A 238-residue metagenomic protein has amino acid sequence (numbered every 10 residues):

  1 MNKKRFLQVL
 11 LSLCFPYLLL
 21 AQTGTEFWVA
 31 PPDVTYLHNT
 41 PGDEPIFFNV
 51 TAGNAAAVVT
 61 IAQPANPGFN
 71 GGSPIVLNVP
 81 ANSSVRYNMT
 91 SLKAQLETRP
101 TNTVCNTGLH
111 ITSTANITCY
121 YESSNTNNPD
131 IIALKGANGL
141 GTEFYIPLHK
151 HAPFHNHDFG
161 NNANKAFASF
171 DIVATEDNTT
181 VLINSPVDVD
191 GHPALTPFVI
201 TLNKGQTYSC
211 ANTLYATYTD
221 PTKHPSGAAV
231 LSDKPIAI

Functional and structural regions predicted by a protein language model:
M1-T25: Bacterial Sec-dependent N-terminal signal peptides
Q22-I238: Conserved functional hotspot residues at active sites or interaction interfaces
